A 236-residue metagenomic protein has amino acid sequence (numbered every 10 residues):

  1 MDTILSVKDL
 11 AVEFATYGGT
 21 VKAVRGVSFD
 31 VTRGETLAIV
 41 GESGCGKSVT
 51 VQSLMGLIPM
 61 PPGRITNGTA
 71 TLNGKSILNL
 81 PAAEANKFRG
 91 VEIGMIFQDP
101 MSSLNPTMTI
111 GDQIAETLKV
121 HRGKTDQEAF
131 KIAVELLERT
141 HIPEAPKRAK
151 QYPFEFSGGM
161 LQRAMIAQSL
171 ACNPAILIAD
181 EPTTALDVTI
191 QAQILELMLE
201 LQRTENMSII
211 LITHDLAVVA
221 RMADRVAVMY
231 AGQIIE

Functional and structural regions predicted by a protein language model:
I65-S76: Conserved ABC transporter NBD signature motif
S76, Q127-K147: Conserved ABC ATPase "signature" region
A171-A175: A short, proline-enriched helix->beta-strand linker immediately N-terminal to the Walker B motif in ABC-type P-loop
A192-N206, A217: Helical segment within the ABC ATPase nucleotide-binding domain
V219-R221: A short, surface-exposed alpha-helical micro-motif characterized by mixed small hydrophobic and charged/polar residues
